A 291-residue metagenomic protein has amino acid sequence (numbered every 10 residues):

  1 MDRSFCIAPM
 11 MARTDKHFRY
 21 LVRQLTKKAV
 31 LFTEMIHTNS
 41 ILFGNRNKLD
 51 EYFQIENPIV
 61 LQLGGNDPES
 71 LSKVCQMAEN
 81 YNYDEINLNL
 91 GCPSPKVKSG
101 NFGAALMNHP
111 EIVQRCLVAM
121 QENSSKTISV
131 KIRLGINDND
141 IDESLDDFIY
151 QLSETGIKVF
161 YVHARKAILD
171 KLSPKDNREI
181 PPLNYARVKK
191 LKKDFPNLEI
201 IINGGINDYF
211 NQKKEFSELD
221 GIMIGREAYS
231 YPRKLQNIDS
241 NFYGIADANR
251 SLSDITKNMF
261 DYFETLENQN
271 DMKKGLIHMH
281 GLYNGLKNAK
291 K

Functional and structural regions predicted by a protein language model:
M1, F5-C6, M11, H17 (+6 more regions): Alpha/beta catalytic cores of nucleotide-metabolism and tRNA/nucleoside-modifying enzymes
M1-R3, N39-P58, C92, G100 (+2 more regions): N-terminal small/glycine-rich loop or linker at the start of catalytic domains across soluble metabolic enzymes
I7, V22, E34, L61 (+6 more regions): Conserved, mostly hydrophobic/aromatic
M10-A12, I36-T38, G64-N66, G91-P93 (+4 more regions): Active-site beta-loop-alpha junctions enriched in small/polar residues
M10-Y81: Glycine-rich, positively charged N-terminal anion/phosphate-binding segment
Q24, S72-I86, L90-G100, E111-L198: Alpha/beta enzyme core
A29-V30, E85, V159, G221: Short, Asp-centered acidic motifs that coordinate Mg2+ and/or phosphate in catalytic or ligand-binding sites
K48-Y52, A104-L106, D146-D147, R178-I180 (+1 more regions): Short, hinge-like loop/turn segments at secondary-structure boundaries
